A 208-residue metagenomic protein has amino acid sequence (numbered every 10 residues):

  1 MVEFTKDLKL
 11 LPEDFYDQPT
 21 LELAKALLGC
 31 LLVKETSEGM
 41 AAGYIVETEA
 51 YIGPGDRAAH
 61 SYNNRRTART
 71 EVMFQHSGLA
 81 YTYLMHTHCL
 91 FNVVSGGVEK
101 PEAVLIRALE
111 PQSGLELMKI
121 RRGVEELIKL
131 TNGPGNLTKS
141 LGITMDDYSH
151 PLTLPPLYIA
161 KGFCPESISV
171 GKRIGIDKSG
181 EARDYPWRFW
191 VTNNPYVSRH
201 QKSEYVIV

Functional and structural regions predicted by a protein language model:
V2-V208: Conserved, well-structured core segments that form or line functional sites
